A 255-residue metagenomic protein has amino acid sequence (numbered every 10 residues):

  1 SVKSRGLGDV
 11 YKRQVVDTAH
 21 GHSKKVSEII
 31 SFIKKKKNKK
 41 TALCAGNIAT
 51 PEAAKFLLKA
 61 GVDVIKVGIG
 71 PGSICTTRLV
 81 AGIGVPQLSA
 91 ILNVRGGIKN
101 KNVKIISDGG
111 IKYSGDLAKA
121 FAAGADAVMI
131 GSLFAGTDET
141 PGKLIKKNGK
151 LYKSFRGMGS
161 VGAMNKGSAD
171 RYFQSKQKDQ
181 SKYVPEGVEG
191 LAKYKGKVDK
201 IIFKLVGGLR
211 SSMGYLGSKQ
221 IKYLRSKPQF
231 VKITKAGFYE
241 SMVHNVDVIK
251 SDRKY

Functional and structural regions predicted by a protein language model:
S1, K34-A49, V64, G97-D108: Short beta-strand/loop segments at the ligand-binding rim of alpha/beta enzyme cores
S1-Y11: Single conserved hydrophobic/aromatic residue that forms the stacking wall/gate of nucleotide- or nucleobase-binding
D9-K12, N38-K39, K59-V64, G70 (+1 more regions): Glycine-enriched alpha-helix->loop->beta-strand junction motifs that scaffold or abut catalytic
T18-G21, I48-T50, I69-G72, G110-I111 (+2 more regions): Short, ordered loop/turn segments at secondary-structure junctions
T18-N38, T50-K55, I74-L92, P141-K146: Active-site-adjacent beta->alpha loops and helix N-cap segments on the catalytic face of soluble alpha/beta enzymes
K25, A42-F56, G109-S114: Active-site glycine- and acidic-residue-rich loops that bind and position anionic ligands or nucleotide-like cofactors
K25-K34, K39-C44, K119-A122, A127-I130: A short alpha/beta connector and helix-capping loop motif
A60, G82-S107, I111-Y255: Alpha/beta catalytic cores of nucleotide-metabolism and tRNA/nucleoside-modifying enzymes
